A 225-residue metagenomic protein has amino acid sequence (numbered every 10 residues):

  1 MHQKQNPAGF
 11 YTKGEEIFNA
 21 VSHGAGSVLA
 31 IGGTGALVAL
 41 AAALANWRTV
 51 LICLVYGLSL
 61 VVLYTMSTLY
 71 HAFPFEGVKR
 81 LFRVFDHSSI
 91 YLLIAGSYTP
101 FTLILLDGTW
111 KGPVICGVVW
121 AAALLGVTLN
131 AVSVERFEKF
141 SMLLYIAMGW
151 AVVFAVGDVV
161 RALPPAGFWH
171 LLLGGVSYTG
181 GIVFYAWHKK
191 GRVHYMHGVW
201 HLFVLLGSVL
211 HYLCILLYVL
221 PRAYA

Functional and structural regions predicted by a protein language model:
M1-A225: Multi-pass alpha-helical transmembrane bundles in non-GPCR membrane proteins that perform intramembrane catalysis
